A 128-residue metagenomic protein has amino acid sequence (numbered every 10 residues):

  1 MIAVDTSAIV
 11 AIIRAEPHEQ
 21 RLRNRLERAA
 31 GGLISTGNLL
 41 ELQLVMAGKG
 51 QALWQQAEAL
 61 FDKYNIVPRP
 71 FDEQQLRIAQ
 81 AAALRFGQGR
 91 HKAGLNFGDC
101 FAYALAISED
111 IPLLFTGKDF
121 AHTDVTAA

Functional and structural regions predicted by a protein language model:
M1, Y103-A128: Acidic, PIN/NYN-like endoribonuclease modules and their adjacent C-terminal/linker elements
M1-I34, M46-A59: Short, well-structured N-terminal submotif of metal-dependent ribonuclease cores
I2, G31-L33, Y64-R69, P112: Short loop->beta-strand "edge-of-pocket" segments that line small-molecule binding or catalytic clefts across diverse
I9-V10, L39, F120-A121: A generic structural signal for short hydrophobic patches within well-formed alpha-helices
E19, L39, W54, L76-A79: A general structural signal for well-ordered alpha-helical segments in protein cores
R21-N24, L60-D62, A83-G89: Glycine/charged-rich beta-loop-alpha catalytic/anionic-binding loops adjacent to active sites
V67-P112: Active-site neighborhoods of divalent-metal-dependent phosphate/nucleic-acid chemistry enzymes
